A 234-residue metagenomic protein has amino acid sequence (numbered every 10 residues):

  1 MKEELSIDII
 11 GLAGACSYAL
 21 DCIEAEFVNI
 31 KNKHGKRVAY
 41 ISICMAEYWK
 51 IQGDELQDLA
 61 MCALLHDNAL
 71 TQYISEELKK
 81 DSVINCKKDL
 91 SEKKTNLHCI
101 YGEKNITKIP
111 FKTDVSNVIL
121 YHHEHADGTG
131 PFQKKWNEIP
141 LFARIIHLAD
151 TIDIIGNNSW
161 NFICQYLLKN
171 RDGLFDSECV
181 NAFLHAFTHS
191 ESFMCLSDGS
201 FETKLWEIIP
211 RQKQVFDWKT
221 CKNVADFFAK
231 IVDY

Functional and structural regions predicted by a protein language model:
K2-Y234: Histidine- and acidic-residue-rich, metal-dependent catalytic cores
